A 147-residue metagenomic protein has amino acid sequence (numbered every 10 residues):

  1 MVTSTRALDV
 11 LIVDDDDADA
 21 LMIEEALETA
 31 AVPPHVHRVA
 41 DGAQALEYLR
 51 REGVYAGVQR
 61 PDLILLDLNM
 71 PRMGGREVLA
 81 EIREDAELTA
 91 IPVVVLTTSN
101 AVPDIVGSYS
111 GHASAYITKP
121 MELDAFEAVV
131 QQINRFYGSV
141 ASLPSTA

Functional and structural regions predicted by a protein language model:
M1-L11, A18-H35, A43, R50 (+3 more regions): Non-catalytic signal-transmission and effector/linker regions of two-component phosphorelay proteins
G53-Q59, R83-A90, G111: Conserved phosphotransfer cores of two-component systems
D67, T97: Active-site residues of response regulator receiver
L68-M73: Receiver (REC) domain active-site loop signature in two-component systems and cognate sites in sensor histidine kinases
E87, S99-P103: Negatively charged, flexible loop motifs adjacent to catalytic sites in prokaryotic signal transduction proteins
S114: Short, glycine/charged-rich "phosphate-handling" switch motifs in NTP-dependent and phosphotransfer domains
